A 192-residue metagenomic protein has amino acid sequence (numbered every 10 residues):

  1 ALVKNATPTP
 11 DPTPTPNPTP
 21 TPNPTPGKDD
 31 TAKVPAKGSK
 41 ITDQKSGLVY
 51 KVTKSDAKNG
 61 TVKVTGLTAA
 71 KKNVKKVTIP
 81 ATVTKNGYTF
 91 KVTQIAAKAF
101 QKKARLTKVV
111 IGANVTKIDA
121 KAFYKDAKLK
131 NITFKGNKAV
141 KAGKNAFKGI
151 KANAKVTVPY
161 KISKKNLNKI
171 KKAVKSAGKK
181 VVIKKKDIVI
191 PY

Functional and structural regions predicted by a protein language model:
A1-L2, K186: Terminal edge beta-strands and adjacent linker/stalk segments of extracellular immunoglobulin-superfamily beta-sandwich
L2-K37: Ser/Thr/Gly/Pro-rich low-complexity, disordered linker/stalk segments of secreted and cell-surface proteins
P26-Y88, T93-A104: N-terminal segments that cap or nucleate solenoid repeat domains
K54, K72-Q94, A104-K117, A127-K141 (+2 more regions): Structural signature of tandem-repeat unit edges
K103, D126-A127, I150, A173 (+1 more regions): Leucine-rich repeat
N145-F147, K164-V182: Short, aromatic/basic amphipathic alpha-helical patches
